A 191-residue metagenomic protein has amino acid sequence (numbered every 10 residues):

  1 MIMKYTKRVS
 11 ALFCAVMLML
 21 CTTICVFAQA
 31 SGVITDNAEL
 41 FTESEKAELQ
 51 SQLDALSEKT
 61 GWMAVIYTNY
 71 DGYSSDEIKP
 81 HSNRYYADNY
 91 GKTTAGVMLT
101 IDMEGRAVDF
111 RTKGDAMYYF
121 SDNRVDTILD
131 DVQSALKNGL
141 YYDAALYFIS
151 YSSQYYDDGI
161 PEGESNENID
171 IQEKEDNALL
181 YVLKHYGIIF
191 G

Functional and structural regions predicted by a protein language model:
M1-I2: Short, Lys/Arg-enriched N-terminal segments with co-localized hydrophobic residues within the first ~10-30 amino acids
Y5-F27: Sec-dependent N-terminal signal peptides of Gram-positive bacterial secreted proteins and lipoproteins
F27-Y186: Folded, non-transmembrane soluble domains that reside on the lumenal/extracytoplasmic side of membranes
I189-G191: Alpha-helical membrane-embedded segments
